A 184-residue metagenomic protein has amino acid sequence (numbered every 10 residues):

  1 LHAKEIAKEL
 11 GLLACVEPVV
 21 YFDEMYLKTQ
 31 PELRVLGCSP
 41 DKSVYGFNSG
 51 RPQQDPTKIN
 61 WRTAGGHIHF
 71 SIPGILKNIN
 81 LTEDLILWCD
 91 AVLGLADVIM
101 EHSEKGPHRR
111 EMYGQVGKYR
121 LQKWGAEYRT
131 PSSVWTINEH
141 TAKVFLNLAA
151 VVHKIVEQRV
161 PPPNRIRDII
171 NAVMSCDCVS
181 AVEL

Functional and structural regions predicted by a protein language model:
L1-L184: Phosphate/nucleotide-binding catalytic core
